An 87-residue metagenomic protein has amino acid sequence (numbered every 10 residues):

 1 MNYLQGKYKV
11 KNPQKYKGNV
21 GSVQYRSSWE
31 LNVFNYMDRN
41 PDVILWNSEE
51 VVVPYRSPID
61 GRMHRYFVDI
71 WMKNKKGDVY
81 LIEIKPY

Functional and structural regions predicted by a protein language model:
M1-Y87: Electrostatic, structured charged patches in enzyme active sites and in nucleic-acid/phosphate-binding
